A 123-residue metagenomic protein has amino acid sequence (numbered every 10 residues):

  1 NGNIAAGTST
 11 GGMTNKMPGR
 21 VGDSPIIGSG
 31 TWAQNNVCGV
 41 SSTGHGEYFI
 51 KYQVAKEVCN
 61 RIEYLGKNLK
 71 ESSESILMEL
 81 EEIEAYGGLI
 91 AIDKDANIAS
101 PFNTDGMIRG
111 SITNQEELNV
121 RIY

Functional and structural regions predicted by a protein language model:
N1-Y123: N-terminal nucleophile
